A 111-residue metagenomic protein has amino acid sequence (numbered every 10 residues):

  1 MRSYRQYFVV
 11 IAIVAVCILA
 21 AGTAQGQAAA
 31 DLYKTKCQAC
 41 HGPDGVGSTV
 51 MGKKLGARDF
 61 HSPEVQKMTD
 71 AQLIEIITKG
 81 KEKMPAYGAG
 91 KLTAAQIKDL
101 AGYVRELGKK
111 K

Functional and structural regions predicted by a protein language model:
M1-Q27, K109-K111: N-terminal export/targeting leaders of redox proteins
R2, A21-T23, K34-C37, L92: A composition/secondary-structure signal for short, hydrophobic, low-basic-content segments with alpha-helix propensity
V16-K34, S48, P63: Electrostatic cytochrome c docking/interface patches
T23, K53-G56, E75, D99: Short, glycine/charged-enriched secondary-structure capping and boundary segments
A30-G56, K81-A86, E106-K111: Periplasmic/extracellular electron-transfer cofactor-ligation site, primarily the c-type cytochrome heme-c attachment
R58-A71, Y87-I97: Electron-transfer interface patches adjacent to heme c in soluble/periplasmic c-type cytochromes and di-/multiheme
I76-I77, A89-K111: C-terminal capping alpha-helices of c-type cytochrome domains
